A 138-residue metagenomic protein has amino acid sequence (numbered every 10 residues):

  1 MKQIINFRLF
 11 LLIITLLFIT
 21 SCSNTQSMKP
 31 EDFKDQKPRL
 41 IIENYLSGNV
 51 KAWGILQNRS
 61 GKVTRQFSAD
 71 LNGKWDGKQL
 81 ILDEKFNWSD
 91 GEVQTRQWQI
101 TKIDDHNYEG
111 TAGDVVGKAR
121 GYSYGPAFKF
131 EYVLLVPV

Functional and structural regions predicted by a protein language model:
M1-L11: Bacterial N-terminal signal peptides that target proteins for export
F18-S21: C-terminal motif of bacterial Sec signal peptides marking the signal peptidase cleavage site
S23-T25: Bacterial signal peptide processing site
F33-N49: N-terminal helix-cap/turn-to-beta initiation motif at the start of protein domains
W53, Q57-P137: Central antiparallel beta-sheet cores of small beta-barrel/beta-sandwich binding domains
